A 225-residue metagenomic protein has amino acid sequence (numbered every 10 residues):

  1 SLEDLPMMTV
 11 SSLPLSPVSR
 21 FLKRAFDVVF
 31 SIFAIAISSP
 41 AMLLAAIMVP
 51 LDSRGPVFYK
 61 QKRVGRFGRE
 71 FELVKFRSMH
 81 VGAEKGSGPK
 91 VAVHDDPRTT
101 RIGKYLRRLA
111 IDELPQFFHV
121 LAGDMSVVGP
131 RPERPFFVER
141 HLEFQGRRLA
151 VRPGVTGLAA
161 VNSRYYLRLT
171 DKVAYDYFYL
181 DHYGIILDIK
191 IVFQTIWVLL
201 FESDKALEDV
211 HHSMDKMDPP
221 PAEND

Functional and structural regions predicted by a protein language model:
S1-D4, T9: Extended, hydrophilic extramembrane loops/domains of integral membrane proteins
E3, Y59-R98, V155-Y175: Short, glycine-rich, amphipathic interfacial segments at transmembrane boundaries or analogous
P14, T170-I186: Compositionally biased, charge-rich terminal segments
S16-A83, H119, I185, I191-D225: A hydrophobic, helix-centered structural microdomain
A34, I102-L109, Y177-D181: Short, well-ordered beta-strand elements within core beta-sheets of diverse protein domains
A45, K60, G88, V128-P130 (+3 more regions): Short, hydrophobic secondary-structure boundary micro-motifs
P89-K90, G146-L149, Y175-Y177, D181: Short, P/G- and charge-enriched loop/turn segments at secondary-structure junctions
A92-R152, V192-T195, L199: A short, structured surface patch at a secondary-structure boundary
